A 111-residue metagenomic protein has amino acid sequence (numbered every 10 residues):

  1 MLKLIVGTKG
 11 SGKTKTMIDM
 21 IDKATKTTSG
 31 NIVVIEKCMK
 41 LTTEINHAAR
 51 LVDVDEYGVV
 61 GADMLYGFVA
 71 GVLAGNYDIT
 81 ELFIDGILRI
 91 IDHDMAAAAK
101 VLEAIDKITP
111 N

Functional and structural regions predicted by a protein language model:
M1-L73: Conserved P-loop
G30-N31, D78-E81, T109-N111: Loop/turn-to-beta-strand initiation segments
L41-T42, R89-I91: Short, active-site-adjacent cap segments at secondary-structure transitions
G86: Walker B catalytic acidic pair
I90-K100: Conserved ATPase-coupling elements of RecA-like P-loop NTPase cores
A98-N111: Substrate-engagement module of ASCE P-loop NTPases
